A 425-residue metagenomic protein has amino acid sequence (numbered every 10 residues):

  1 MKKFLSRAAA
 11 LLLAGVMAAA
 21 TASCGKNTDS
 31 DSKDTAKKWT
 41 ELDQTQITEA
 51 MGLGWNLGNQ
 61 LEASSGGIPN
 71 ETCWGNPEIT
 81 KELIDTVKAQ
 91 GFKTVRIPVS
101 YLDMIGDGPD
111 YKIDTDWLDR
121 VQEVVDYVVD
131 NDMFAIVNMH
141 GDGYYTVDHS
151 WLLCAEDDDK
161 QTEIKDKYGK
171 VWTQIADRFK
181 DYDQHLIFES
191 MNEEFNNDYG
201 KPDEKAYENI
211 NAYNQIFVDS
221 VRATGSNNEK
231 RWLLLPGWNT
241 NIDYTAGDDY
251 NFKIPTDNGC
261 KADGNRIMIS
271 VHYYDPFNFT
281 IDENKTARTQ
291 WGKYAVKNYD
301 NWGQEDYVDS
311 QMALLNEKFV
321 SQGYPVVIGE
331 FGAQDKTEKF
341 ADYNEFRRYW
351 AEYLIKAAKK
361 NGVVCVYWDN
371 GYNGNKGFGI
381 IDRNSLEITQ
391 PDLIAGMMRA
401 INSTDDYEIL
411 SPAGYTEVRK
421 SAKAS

Functional and structural regions predicted by a protein language model:
M1-L11: Bacterial N-terminal signal peptides that target proteins for export
L11-A20: Bacterial N-terminal signal peptides
A19-A36: Sec-dependent signal peptide cleavage junction
K38-W232, P236-D243, G374, I388-I401 (+1 more regions): Active-site mouth of glycoside hydrolases
G66, F279-E283, E338-K339, G377-F378: Short conserved micro-motifs at the rims of enzyme active sites and ligand-binding pockets
T162-W302, A313-A333, K360-V363: Active-site region of glycoside hydrolase catalytic domains
N211-I216, V308-D309, R347-E352: Well-ordered, non-membrane alpha-helical segments in soluble/globular domains
E338-S425: Aromatic-rich peripheral "rim/lid" segments of glycoside hydrolase catalytic domains that contact and position glycan
